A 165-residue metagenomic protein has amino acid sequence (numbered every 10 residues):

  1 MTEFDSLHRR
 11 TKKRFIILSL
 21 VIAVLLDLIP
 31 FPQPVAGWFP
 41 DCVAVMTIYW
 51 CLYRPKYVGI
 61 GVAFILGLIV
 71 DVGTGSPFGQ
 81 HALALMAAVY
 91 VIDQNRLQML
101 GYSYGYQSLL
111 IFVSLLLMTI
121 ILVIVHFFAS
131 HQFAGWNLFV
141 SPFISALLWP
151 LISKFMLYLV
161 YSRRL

Functional and structural regions predicted by a protein language model:
M1-L165: Terminal, non-globular segments
